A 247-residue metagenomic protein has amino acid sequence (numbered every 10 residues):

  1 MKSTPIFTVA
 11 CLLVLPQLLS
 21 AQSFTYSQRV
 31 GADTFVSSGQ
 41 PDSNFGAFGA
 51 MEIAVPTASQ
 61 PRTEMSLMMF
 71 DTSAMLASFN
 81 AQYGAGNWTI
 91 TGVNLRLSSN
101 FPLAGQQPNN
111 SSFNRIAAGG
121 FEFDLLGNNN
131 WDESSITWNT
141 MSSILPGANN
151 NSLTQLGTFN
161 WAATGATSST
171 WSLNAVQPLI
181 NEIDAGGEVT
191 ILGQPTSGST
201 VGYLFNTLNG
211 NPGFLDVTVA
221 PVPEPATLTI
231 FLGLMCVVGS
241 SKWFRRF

Functional and structural regions predicted by a protein language model:
M1-T8, A226: Bacterial N-terminal signal peptides that target proteins for export
I6-L15, F231-M235: Sec-dependent N-terminal signal peptides
L15-A21: Sec/Tat signal peptide C-region and signal peptidase I cleavage site
Q22-F79, S197, L208-P212, V219: Flexible, small-residue-rich N-terminal segments that precede or flank a structured functional core
S23-G31, S172-P221: Proprotein-processing/basic-patch segments
F70, Y83-F101, L215: A short beta-strand element within beta-rich, extracytoplasmic domains of secreted/secretory-pathway proteins
F101-N181: Beta-strand-rich interaction/scaffold domains
P223-K242: A short, hydrophobic C-terminal helix/tail in secreted or cell-surface proteins
